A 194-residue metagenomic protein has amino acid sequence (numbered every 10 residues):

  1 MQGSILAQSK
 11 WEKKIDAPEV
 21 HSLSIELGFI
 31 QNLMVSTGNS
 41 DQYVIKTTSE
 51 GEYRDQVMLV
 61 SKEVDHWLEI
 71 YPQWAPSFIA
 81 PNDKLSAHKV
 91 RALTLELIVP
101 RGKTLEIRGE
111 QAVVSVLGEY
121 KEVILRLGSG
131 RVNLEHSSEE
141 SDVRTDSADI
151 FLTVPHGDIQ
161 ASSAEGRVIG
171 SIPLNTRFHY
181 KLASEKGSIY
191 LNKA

Functional and structural regions predicted by a protein language model:
G3-E26, N32-E106, I124, E135 (+4 more regions): Acidic (Asp/Glu) and glycine-rich low-complexity loops/linkers that are typically intrinsically disordered
E106-D146: Right-handed parallel beta-helix
